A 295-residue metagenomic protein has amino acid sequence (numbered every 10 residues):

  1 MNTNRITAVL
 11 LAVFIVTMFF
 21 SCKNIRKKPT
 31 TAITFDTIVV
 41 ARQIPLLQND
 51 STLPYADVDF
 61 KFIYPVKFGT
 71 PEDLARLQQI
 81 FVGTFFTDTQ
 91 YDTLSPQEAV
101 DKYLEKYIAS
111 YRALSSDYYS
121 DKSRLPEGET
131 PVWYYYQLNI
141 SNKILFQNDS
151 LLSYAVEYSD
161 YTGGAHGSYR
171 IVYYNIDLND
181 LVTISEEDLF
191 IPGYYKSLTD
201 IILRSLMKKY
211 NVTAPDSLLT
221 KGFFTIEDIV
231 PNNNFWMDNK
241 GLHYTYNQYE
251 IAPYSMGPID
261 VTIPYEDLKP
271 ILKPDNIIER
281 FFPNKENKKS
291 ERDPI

Functional and structural regions predicted by a protein language model:
M1-L10: Bacterial N-terminal signal peptides that target proteins for export
L11-A12, K269: Compositionally biased amphipathic helical and low-complexity segments enriched in hydrophobic
M18-S21: C-terminal motif of bacterial Sec signal peptides marking the signal peptidase cleavage site
K23-I295: Compositionally biased intrinsically disordered regions enriched in Thr/Gly
